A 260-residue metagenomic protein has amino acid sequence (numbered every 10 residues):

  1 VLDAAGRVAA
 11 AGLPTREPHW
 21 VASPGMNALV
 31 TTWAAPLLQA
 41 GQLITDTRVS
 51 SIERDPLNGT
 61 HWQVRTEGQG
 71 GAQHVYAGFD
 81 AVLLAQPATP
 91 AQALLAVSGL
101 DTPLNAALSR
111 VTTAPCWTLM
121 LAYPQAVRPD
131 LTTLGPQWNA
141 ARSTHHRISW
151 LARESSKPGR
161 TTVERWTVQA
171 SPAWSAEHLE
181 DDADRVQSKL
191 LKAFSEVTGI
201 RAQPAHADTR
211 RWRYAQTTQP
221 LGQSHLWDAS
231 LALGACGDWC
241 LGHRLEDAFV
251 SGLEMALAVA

Functional and structural regions predicted by a protein language model:
R7-A35, E180-K189: Short beta-strand to alpha-helix junction loop
W33, L83-A85, L121, V168 (+2 more regions): Generic structural signal for small/hydrophobic residues in well-ordered secondary structure, especially within
L43-T45, L84, A235: A structural signal for the hydrophobic beta-strands that form the central parallel beta-sheet of Rossmann-like
T45-W62: A conserved short coil-to-beta-strand element within the FAD-binding core of flavoproteins
A72-G135, I200-A202: Central helical "cap/lid" subdomain
M120-H178, R185, K189-T198: Active-site substrate-recognition segment that forms the wall of the catalytic cavity or substrate channel
T167, S224-A256: Short FAD-binding loop at a beta-strand-to-alpha-helix junction that anchors the flavin cofactor in diverse
S188-L231: Flavin (FAD/FMN) cofactor-binding core of flavoprotein oxidoreductases
